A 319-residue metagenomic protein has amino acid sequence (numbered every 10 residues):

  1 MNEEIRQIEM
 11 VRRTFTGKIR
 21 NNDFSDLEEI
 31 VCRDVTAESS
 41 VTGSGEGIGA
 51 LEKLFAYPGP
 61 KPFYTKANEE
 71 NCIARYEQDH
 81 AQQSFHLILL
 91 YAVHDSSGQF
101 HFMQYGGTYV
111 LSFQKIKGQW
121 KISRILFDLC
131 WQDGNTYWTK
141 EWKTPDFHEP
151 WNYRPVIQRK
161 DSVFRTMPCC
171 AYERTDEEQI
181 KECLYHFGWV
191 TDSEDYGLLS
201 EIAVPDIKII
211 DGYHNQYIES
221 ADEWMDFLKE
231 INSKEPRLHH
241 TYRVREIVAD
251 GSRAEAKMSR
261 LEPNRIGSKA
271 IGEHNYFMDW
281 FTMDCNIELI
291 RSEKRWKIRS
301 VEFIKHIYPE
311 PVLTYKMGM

Functional and structural regions predicted by a protein language model:
M1, R13, P60, Q99 (+6 more regions): Residues at structural and domain junctions
M1-E4, S44, F102, E173 (+2 more regions): Alpha-helix initiation/capping motif
M1-S25, E29-R33, K140-W189, S193 (+1 more regions): Short, low-complexity N-terminal intrinsically disordered segments enriched in polar/charged residues
I5-Q7, F24-L89, Y196-S200, V204-I266: A solvent-exposed, acidic/Ser-Thr-rich amphipathic alpha-helical stretch
I8, R13-T16, S112, W120 (+6 more regions): Short, structured motif recognition centered on aromatic/hydrophobic residues
N22, G118, E194-D195, K294: Alpha-helical hinge/cap motifs
G59-T175, S233-L238, V248-M319: A beta-strand edge to alpha-helix "cap/lid" segment located at domain peripheries
